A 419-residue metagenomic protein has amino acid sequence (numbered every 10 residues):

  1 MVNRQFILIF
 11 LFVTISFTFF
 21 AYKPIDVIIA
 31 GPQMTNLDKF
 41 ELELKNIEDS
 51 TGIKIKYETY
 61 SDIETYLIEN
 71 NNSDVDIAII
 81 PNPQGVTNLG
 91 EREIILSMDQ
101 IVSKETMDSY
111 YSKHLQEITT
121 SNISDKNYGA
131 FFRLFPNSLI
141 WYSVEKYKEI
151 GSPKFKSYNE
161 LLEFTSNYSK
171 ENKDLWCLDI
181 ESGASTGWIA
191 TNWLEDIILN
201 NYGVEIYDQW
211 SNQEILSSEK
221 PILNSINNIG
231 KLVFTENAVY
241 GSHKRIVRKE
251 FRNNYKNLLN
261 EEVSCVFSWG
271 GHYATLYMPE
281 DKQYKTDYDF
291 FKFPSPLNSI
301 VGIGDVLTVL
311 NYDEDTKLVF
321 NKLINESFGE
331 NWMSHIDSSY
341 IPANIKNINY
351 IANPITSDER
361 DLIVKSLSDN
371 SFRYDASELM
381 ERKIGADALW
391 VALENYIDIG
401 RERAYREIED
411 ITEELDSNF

Functional and structural regions predicted by a protein language model:
M1-T87, R403-R406, E413-F419: Conserved N-terminal structural module of periplasmic/extracytoplasmic solute-binding proteins
E58-L67, S242-K256: Short helix-initiation/N-cap motifs at beta->coil->alpha
N82-S138: Hinge/lid segment of periplasmic solute-binding proteins
D99-Y110, A184, N200-N224, M278-D281 (+1 more regions): Short, solvent-exposed loop/beta-turn-alpha elements that line the ligand-binding surface or hinge of extracytoplasmic
K126, M278-A343: Extracytoplasmic/periplasmic substrate-recognition and gating elements
Y128-F132, L162-E214: Extracytoplasmic/periplasmic solute-binding protein
D208-V247: Glycine-centered hinge/linker elements that transmit conformational signals in sensory and ligand-binding systems
N353-F419: Conserved C-terminal helix/tail region of periplasmic/extracytoplasmic solute-binding proteins
